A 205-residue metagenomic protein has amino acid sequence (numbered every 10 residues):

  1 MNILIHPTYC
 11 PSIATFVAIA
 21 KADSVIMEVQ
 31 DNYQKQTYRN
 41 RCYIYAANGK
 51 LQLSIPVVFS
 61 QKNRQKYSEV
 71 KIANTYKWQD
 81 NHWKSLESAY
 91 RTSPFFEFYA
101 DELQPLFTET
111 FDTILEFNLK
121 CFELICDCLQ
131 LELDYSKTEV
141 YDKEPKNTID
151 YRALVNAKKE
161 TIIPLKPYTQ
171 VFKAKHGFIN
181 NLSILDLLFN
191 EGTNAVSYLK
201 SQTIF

Functional and structural regions predicted by a protein language model:
M1-F205: Residues lining hydrophobic/aromatic ligand-binding pockets adjacent to catalytic sites
